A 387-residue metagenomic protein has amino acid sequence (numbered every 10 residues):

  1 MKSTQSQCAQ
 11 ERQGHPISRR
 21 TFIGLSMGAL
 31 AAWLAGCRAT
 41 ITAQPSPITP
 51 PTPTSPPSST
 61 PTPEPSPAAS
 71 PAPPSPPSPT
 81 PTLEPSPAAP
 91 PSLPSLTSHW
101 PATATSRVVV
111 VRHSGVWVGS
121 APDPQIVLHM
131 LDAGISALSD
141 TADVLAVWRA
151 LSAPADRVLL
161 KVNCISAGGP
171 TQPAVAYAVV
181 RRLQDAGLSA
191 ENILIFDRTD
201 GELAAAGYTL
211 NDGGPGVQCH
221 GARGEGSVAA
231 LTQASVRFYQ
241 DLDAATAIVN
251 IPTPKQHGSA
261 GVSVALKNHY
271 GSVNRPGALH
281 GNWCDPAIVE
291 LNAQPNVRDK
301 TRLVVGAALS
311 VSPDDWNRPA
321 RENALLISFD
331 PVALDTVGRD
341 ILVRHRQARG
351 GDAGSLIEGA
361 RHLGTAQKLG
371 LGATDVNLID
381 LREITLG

Functional and structural regions predicted by a protein language model:
M1-I17, G28-A35: N-terminal secretory signal peptides
S26, V162, P252: Glycine-rich, N-terminal phosphate-binding loop of Rossmann-like dinucleotide-binding domains
T40-T97: Ser/Thr-rich, Proline-interspersed low-complexity disordered segments
A89-P154, T171-Y177, Q184-G387: Extended, low-polarity segments enriched in aliphatic/aromatic residues
R157-A167: Short glycine-rich or small-residue beta-strand-to-loop segments that form or flank ligand, phosphate, metal/Fe-S
V162-C164, R182-D185: N-terminal entry module detector
